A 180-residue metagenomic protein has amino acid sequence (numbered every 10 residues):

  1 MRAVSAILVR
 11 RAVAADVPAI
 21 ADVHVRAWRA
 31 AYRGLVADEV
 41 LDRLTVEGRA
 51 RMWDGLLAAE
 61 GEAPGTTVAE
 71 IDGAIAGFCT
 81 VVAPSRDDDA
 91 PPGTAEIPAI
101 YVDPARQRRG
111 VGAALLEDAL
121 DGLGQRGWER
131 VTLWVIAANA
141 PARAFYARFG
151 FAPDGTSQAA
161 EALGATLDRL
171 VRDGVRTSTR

Functional and structural regions predicted by a protein language model:
M1-A3: Short acidic N-proximal helix/loop "leader" segments that mark the beginning of a domain or an inter-domain linker
I7, R11-A15, V25-A105, A113-D118 (+4 more regions): Acetyl-CoA-dependent GNAT
A14-V17, N139-A140: Alpha-helix N-cap/helix-start and coil->helix boundary motif
I20: Hydrophobic pocket/interface hotspot
P91-A95, E129-R180: C-terminal "cap" of GNAT-fold acetyltransferases
R109: Flexible nucleotide-binding loop
